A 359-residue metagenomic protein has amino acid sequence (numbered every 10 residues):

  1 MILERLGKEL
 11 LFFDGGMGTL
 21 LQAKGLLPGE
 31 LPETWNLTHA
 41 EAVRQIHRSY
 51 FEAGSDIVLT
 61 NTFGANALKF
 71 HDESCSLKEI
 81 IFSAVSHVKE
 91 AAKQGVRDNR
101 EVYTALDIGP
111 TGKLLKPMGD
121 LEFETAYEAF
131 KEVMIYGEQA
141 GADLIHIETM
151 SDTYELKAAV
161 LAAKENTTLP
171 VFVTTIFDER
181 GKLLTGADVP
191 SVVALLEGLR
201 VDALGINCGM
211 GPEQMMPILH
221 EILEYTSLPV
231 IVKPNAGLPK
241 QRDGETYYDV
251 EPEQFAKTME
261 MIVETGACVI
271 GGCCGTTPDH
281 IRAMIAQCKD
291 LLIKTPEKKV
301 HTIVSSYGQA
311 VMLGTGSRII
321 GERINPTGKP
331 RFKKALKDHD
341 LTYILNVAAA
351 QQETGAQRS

Functional and structural regions predicted by a protein language model:
M1-S359: Domain-level signal for soluble alpha/beta catalytic cores
